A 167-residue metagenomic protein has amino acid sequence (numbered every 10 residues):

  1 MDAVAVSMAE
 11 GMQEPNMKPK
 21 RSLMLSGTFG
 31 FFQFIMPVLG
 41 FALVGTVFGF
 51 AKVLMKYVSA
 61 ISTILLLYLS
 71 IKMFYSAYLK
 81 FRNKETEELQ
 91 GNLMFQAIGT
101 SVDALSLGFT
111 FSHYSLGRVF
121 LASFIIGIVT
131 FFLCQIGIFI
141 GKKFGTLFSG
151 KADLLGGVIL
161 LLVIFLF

Functional and structural regions predicted by a protein language model:
M1-A3, S76-L79, E85-G99, F124: Small-residue-enriched transmembrane helix starts and helix-helix packing motifs in multi-pass inner-membrane proteins
M1-F48, S112-G117: Juxtamembrane transmembrane-helix termini in multi-pass membrane transport proteins
M1-V4, K56-L65, V119-F132: Structural signature of hydrophobic alpha-helical transmembrane segments
S7-R21, I71-N83, C134-S149: C-terminal ends of transmembrane helices
R21, L25-F29, Q33, P37 (+6 more regions): Alpha-helical transmembrane segments of multi-pass membrane proteins, especially transporters and channels
R21-T28, T86-M94, S149-V158: Cytoplasmic-side transmembrane-helix entry/capping segments in multi-pass membrane proteins
Q33, A51-Y78, F148-F167: Selective transmembrane alpha-helices of multi-pass membrane proteins
F34-A42, G99-H113, L161-F167: Hydrophobic alpha-helical transmembrane segments in multi-pass integral membrane proteins
